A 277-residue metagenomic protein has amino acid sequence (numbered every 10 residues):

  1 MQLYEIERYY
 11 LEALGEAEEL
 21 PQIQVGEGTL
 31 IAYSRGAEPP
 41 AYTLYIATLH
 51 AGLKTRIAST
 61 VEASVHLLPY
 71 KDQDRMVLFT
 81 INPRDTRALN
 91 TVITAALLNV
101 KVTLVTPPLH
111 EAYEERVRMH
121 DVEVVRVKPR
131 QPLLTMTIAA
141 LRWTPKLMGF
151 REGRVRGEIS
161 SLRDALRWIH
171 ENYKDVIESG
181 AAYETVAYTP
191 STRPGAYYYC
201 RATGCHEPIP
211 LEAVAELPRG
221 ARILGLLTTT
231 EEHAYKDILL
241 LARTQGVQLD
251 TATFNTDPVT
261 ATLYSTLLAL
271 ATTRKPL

Functional and structural regions predicted by a protein language model:
M1-L277: Conserved N-terminal alpha-helical segment that immediately precedes and caps sugar-phosphate-binding
